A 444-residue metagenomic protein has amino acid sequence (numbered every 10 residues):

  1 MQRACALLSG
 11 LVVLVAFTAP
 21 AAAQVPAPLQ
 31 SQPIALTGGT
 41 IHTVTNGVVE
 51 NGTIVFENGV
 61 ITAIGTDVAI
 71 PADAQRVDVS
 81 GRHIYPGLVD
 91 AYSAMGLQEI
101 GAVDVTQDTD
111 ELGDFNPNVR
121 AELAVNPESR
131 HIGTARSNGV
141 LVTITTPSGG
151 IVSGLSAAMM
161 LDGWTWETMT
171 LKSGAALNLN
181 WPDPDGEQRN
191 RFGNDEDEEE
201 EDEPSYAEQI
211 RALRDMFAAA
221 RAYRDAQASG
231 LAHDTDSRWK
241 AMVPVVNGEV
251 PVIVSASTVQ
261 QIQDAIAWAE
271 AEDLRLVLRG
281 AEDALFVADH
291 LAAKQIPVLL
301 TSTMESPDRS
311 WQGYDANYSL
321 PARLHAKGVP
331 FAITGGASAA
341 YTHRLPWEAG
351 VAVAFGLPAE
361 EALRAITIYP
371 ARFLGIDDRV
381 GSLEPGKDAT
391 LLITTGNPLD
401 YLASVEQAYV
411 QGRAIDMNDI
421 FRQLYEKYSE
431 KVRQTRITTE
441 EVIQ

Functional and structural regions predicted by a protein language model:
M1-S9: Bacterial N-terminal signal peptides that target proteins for export
L8-A19: Bacterial N-terminal signal peptides
Q24, S31, A326, G336 (+1 more regions): Extracellular/periplasmic ectodomains of large secreted or surface enzymes and adhesion receptors
P26-P28, Q32, I41, T45-Y85: Histidine-rich, glycine-flanked metal-binding segment
I34-L36, I70-E122, S137: Replace "His-x-His-based motif
G39-H42, E384-Y428: C-terminal cap of metal-dependent C-N hydrolases
I100-G101, T106-L112, N118, P251 (+4 more regions): His/Asp/Glu-enriched, well-ordered alpha-helical/loop segment that forms or immediately abuts the divalent-metal
H131, R136-L276, S404, T439-I443: Polyanionic/metal-chelating signatures
